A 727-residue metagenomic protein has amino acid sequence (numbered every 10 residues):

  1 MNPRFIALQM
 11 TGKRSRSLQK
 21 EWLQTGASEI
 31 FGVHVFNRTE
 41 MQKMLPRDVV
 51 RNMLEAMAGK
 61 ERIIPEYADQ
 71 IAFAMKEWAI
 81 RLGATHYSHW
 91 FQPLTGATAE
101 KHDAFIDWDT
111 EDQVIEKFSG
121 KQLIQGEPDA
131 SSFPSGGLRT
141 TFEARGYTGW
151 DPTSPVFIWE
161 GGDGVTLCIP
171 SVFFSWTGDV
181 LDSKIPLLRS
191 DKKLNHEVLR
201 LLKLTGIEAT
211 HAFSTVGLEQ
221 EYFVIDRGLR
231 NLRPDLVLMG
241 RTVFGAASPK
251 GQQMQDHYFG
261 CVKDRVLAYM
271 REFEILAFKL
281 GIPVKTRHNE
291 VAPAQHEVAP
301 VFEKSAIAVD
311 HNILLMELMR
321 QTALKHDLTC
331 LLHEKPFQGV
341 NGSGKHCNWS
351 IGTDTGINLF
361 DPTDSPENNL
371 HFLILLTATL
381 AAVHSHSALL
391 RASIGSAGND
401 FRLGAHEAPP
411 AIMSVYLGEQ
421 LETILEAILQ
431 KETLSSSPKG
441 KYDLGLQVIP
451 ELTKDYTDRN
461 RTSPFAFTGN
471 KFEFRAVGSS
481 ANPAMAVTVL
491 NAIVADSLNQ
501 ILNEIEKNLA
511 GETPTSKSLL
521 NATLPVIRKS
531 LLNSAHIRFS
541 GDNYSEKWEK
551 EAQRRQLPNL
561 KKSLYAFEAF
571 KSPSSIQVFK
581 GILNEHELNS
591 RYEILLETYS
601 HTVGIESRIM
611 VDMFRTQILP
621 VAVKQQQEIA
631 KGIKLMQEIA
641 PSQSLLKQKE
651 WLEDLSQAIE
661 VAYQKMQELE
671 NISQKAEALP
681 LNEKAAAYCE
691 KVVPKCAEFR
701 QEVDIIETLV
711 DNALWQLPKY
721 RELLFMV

Functional and structural regions predicted by a protein language model:
M1-Q24, T141-G149, V156, G161: N-terminal hydrophobic targeting/anchoring segments and the immediately downstream early-domain regions of hydrolases
K13-G120, Q125-E143: Histidine/acidic residue-rich metal-binding segments in metalloenzymes
Y67-I71, F91-P93, K121-Q122, F173 (+4 more regions): Active-site-proximal loop/turn and secondary-structure-junction residues that shape catalytic pockets, frequently
A84, S88-W90, V309-K325, I351-G352 (+3 more regions): Hydrophobic/aromatic-rich, well-ordered segments within soluble, folded domains that form packed cores
G96-Q113, P128-S131, R233, G240-T242 (+4 more regions): Short linear, low-complexity motifs centered on an aromatic residue
R145-L332, N341-G344, I351-E593: Glycine-rich, acidic/polar active-site loops that bind/position phosphate-bearing ligands
V237, N312, E334-K335, D361-S365 (+7 more regions): Composition- and surface-driven signal marking solvent-exposed, interaction-prone regions in large proteins
T523, I527-V727: C-terminal amphipathic alpha-helical interaction region
